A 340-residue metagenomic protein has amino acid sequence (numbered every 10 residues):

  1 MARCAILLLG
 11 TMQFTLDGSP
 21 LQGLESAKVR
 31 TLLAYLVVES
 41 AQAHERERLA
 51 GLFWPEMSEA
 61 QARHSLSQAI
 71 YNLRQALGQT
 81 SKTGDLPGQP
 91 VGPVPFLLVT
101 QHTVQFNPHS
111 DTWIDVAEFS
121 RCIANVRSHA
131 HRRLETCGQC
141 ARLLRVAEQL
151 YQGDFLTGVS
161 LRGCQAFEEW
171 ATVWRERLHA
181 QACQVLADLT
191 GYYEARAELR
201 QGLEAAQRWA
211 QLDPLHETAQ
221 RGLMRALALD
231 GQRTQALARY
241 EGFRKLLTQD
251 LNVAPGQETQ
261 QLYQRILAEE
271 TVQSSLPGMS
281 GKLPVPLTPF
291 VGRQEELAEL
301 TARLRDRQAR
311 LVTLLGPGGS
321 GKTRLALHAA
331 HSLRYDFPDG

Functional and structural regions predicted by a protein language model:
M1-R3, K82-Q89, L134, R265-A298: Intrinsically disordered or compositionally simple regulatory linkers and C-terminal tails in signal-transduction
C4-L7, P87-P90, V94-V99: Short beta-strand
L9-T11, T15-S19, L32-Y35, Q42-P55 (+7 more regions): An N-terminal, helix-rich hydrophobic module
G23-V29: Short helix-coil-helix linker/hinge
L36, F53, A329-L333: Hydrophobic residues on the short alpha-helix immediately C-terminal to a glycine-rich phosphate/catalytic loop
G51-P55, V99-Q105, V159-W170, G281 (+1 more regions): Short linear capping/connector segments at secondary-structure termini
I70, R74-S81, R244, R334: C-terminal flanking helix
L276-G340: Walker A/P-loop phosphate-binding element recognition
